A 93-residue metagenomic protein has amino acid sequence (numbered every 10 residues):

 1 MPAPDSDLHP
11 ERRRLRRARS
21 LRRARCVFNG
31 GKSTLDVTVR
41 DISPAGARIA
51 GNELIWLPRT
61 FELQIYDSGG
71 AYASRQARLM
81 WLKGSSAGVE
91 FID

Functional and structural regions predicted by a protein language model:
M1-I42, N52: N-terminal helix initiation/capping motif
P10, E62, R75-Q76: Short beta-alpha junctions and helix-cap segments that line functional grooves
R22-F28, R59-Y72: Short conserved beta-strand and strand-loop elements enriched in small hydrophobics with frequent Asp/Gly
N29, P44-A45, L82-S86: Short, conserved beta-turn/loop elements at beta-strand boundaries and strand-helix junctions
V37-V39, R75-L79: Short beta-strand-centered aromatic/proline hotspots
A47-G51, S85-D93: Short, solvent-exposed secondary-structure boundary/capping segments
I55-L57: Short, surface-exposed beta-strand-loop junctions and turns on beta-sheet-rich folds
